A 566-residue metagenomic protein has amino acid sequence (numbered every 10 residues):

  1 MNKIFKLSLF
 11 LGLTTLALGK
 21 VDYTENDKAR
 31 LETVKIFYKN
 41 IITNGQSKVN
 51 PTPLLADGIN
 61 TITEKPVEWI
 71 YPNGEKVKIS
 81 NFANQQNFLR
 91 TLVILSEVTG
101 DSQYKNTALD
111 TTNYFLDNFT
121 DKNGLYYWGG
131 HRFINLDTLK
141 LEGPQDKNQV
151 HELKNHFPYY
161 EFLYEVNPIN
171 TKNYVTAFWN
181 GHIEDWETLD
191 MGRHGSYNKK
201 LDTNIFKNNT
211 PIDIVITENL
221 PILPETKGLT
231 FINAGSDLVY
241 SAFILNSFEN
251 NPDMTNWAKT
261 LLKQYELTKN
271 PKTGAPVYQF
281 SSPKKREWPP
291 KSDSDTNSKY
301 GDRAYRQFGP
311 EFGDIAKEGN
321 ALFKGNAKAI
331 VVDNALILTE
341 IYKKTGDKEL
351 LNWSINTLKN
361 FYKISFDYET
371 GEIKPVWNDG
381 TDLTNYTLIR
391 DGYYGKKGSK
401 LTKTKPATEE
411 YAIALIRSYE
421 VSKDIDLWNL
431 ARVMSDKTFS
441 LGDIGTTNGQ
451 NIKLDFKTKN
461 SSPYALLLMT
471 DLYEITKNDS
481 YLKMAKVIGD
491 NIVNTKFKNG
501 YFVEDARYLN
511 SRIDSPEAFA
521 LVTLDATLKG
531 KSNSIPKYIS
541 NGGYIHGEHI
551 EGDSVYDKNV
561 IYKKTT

Functional and structural regions predicted by a protein language model:
N2-F10: Sec-dependent signal peptide recognition, specifically the positively charged N-region followed immediately by
F10-G19: Hydrophobic h-region of N-terminal signal peptides that target proteins for export in Gram-negative bacteria
L18-T566: Glycan-recognition and catalytic cores of secretory/periplasmic carbohydrate-active enzymes
